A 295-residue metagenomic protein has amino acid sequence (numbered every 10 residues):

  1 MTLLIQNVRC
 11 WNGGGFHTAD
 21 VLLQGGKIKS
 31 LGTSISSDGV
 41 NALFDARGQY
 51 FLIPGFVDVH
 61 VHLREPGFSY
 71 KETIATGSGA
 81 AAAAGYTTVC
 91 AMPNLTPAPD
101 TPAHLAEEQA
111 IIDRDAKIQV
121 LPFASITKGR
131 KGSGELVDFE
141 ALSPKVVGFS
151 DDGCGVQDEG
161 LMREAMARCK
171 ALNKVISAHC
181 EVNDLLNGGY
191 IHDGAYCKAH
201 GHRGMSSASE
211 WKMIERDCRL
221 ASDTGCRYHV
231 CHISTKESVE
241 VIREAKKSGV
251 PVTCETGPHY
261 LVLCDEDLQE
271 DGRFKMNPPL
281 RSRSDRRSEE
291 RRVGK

Functional and structural regions predicted by a protein language model:
M1-G39, Y50: N-terminal metal-binding scaffold of metallo-dependent hydrolase/deaminase domains
V8, G26, Q49, H60 (+8 more regions): Divalent metal-coordination and catalytic microenvironments
Y50-D115: Metal-associated gating/positioning segment near the N- to mid-region
V59-E72, L121-G134, G153, H202-A208: Active-site mouth loops of central-metabolism enzymes
Y70-S78, R130-E140, R216: Short, acidic/polar
P102-Q119, R168-A178: Alpha-helix-loop-beta-strand connector modules within alpha/beta enzyme cores
G134-R292: Histidine/acidic residue-rich metal-binding segments in metalloenzymes
